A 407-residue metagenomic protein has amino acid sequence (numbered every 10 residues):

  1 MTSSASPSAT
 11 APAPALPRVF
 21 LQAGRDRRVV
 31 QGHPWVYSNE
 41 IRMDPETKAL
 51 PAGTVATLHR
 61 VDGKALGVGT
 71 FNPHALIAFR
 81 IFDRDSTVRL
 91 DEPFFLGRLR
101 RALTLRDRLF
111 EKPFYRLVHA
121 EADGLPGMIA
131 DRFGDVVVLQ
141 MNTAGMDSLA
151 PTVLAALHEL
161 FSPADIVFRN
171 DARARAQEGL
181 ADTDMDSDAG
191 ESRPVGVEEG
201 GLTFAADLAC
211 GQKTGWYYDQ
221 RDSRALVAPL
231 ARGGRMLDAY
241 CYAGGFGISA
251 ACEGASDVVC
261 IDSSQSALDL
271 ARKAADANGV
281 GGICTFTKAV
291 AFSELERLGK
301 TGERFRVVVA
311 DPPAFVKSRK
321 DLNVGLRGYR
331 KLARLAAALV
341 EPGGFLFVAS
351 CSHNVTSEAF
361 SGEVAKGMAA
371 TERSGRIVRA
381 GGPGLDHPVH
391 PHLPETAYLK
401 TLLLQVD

Functional and structural regions predicted by a protein language model:
M1-G134: Non-catalytic accessory regions of SAM-dependent methyltransferases
V118-D131, D147-W216: Non-catalytic substrate-recognition/targeting regions of SAM-dependent transferases
R232-Y242: Conserved class I S-adenosyl-L-methionine
A243-S256: Conserved SAM-binding loop of SAM-dependent methyltransferases across substrates and taxa, primarily the Class I
D257-D262: Conserved SAM-binding motif I beta-strand of class I
S266-V309: S-adenosyl-L-methionine
K288, F305-L335, E341: Mobile active-site "lid"/loop adjacent to the S-adenosyl-L-methionine
K331, F345-D407: C-terminal catalytic and target-recognition region of SAM-dependent MTase-like enzymes, primarily methyltransferases
